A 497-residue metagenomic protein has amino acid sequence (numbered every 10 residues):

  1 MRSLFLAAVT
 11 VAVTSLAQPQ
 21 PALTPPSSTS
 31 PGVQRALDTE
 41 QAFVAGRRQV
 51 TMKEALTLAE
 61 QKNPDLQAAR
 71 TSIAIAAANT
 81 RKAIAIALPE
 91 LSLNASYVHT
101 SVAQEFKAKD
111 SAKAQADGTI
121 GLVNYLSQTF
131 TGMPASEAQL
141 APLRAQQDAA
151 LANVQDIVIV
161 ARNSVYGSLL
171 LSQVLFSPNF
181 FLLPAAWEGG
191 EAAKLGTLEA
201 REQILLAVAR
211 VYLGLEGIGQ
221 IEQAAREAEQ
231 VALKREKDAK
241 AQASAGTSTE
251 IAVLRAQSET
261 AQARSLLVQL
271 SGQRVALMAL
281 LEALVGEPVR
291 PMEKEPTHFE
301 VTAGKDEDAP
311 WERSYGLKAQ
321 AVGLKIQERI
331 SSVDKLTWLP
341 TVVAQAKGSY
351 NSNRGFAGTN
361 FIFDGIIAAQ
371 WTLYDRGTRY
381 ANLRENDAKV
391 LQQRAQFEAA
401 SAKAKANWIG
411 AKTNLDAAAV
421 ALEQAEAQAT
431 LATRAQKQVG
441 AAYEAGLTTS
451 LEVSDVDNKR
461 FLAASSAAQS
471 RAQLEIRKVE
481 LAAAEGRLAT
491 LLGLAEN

Functional and structural regions predicted by a protein language model:
F5-L6, Q18-T24, D38-A42, H99-E105 (+2 more regions): Acidic, low-complexity, intrinsically disordered peripheral segments
P19-E105, S164, V285-I330, L373 (+6 more regions): Bacterial Sec-pathway N-terminal export signals of envelope proteins
L56, S92, Y166-L170, Y212 (+3 more regions): Membrane-embedded beta-strand positions in outer-membrane beta-barrel channels/transporters
L56-E60, A112-V154, Q257, V285-K347 (+1 more regions): Amphipathic alpha-helical coiled-coil scaffold segments and their short linker/junction regions
Q67, L91-E105, V154-R162, S172-E199 (+5 more regions): Small/polar (Gly/Ser/Thr/Ala-rich) solvent-exposed segments that form structured loops/beta-strands/short helices used
A68-A83, A200, I204-A225, K234 (+6 more regions): Amphipathic alpha-helical coiled-coil segments
S164-Y166, R210, R255, A321 (+2 more regions): Transmembrane beta-barrel architecture of outer-membrane proteins
L195-T197, R201-R313, A411-N414, A418 (+2 more regions): Periplasmic alpha-helical coiled-coil/stalk elements that build and connect Gram-negative outer-membrane
